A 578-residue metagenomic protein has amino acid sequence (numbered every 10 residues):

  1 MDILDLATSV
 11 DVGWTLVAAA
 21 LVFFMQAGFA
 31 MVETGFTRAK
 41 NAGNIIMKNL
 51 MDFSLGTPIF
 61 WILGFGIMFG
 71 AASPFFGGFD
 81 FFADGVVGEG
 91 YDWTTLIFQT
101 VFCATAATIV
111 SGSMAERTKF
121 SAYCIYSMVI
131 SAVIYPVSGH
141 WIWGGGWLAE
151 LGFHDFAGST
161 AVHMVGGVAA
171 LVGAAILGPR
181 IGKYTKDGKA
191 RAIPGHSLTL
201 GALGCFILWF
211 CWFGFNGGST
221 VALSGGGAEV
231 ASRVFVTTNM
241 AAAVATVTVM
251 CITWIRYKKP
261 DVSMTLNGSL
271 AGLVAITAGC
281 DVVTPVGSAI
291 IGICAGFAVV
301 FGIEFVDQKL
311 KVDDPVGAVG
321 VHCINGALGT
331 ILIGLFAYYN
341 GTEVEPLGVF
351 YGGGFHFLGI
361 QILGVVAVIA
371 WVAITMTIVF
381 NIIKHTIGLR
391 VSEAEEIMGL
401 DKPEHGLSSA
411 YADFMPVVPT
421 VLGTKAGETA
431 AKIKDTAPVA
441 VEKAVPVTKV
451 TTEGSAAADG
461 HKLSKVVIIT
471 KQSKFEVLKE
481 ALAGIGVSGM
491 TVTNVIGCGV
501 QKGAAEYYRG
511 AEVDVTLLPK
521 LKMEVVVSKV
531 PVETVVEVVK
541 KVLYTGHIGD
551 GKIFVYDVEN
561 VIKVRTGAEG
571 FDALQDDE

Functional and structural regions predicted by a protein language model:
M1-G454: Glycine- and aromatic-enriched membrane alpha-helices
P403-L407, V421-E578: Positively charged, small/polar-rich N-terminal and surface patches that mediate targeting and assembly and bind
